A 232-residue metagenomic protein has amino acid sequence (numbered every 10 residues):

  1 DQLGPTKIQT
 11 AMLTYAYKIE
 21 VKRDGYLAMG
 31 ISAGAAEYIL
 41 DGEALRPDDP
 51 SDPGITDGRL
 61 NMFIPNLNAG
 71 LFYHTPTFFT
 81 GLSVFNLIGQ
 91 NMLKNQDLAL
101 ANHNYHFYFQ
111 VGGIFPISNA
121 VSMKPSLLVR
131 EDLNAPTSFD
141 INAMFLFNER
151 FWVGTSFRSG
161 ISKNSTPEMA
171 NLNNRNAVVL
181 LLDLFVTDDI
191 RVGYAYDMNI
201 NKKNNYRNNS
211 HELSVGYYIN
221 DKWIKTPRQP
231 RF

Functional and structural regions predicted by a protein language model:
D1-F232: Subset of outer-membrane beta-barrel
